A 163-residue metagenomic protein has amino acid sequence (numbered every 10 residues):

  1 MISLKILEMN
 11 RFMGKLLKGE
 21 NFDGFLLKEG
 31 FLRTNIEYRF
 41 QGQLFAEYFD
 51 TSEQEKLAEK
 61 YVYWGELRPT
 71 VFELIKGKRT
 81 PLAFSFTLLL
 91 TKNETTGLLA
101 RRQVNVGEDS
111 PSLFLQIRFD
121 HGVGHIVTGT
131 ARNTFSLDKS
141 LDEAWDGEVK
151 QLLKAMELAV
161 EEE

Functional and structural regions predicted by a protein language model:
M1-E66: Charge-rich, low-complexity N-terminal segments
R11, E47-Q54, P81-A83, K92-Q103 (+2 more regions): Generic detector of short, locally flexible boundary/turn motifs and exposed helical patches
L27, F31-L32, F45, N93-T95 (+2 more regions): Generic "edge-of-domain/loop-turn" microfeature
G30-T34, Q43, G107, T134 (+2 more regions): Short, surface-exposed, charged/polar-biased interaction segments
A58-V123: Surface-exposed, low-hydrophobicity interaction/linker segments
G124-E163: Mixed-charge, glycine-accented linear interaction segment located at domain edges/termini
